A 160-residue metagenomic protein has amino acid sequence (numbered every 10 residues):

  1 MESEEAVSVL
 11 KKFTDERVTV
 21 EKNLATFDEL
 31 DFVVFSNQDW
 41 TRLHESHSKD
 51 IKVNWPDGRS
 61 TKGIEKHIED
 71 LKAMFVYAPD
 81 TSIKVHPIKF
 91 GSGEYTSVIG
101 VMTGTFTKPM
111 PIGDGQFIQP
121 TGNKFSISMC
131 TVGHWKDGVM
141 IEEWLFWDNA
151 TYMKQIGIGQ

Functional and structural regions predicted by a protein language model:
M1-Q160: C-terminal and inter-domain tail/linker signature
